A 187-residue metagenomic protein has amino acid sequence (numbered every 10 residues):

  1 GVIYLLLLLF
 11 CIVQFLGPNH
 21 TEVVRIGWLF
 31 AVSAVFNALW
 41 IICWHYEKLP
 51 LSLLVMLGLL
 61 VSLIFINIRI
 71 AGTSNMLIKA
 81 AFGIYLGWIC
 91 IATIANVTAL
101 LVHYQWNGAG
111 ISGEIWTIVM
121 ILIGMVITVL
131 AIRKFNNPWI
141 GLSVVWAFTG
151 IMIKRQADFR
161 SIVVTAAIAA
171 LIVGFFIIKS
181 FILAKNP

Functional and structural regions predicted by a protein language model:
G1-L53: Early transmembrane hairpin module of multi-pass membrane proteins
F15-L16, R69-A71, I177-P187: Membrane-interface capping segments at transmembrane-helix boundaries
L29-I41, V55-I66, A80-T98: Alpha-helical transmembrane segments of multi-pass integral membrane proteins
W40-L53, A71-M76, Y104-I111, A131-F135 (+1 more regions): Membrane-interface helix caps and helix-loop-helix hairpins in membrane proteins
L57-I68, F148-I151, A170-I177: Alpha-helical transmembrane segments and their membrane-interface exit regions
I78-G87, W106-M120: A loop-to-helix transmembrane entry motif
G110-V126, M152-G174: Membrane-interface transmembrane-helix boundary segments in multi-pass integral membrane proteins
W139-G150: Central hydrophobic cores of alpha-helical transmembrane segments in multi-pass integral membrane proteins
